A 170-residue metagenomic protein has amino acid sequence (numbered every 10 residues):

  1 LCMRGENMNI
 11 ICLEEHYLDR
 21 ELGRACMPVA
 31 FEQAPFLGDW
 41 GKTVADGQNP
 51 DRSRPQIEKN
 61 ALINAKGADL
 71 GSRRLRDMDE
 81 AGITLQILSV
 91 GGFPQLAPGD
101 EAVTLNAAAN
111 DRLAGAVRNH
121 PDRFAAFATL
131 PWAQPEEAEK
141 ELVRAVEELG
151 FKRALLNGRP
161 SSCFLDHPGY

Functional and structural regions predicted by a protein language model:
C2-Y170: Helix-coil boundary/capping segments in enzymes
